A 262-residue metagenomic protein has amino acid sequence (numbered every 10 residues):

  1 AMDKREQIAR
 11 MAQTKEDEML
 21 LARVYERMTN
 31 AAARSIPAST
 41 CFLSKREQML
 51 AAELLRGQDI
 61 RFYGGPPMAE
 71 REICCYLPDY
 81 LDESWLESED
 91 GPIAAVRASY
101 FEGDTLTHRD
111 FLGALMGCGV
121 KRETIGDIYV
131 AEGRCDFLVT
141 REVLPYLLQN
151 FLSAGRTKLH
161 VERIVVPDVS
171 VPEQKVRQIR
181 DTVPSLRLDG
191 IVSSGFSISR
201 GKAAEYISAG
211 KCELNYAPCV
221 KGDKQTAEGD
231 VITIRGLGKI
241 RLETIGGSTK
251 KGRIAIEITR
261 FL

Functional and structural regions predicted by a protein language model:
M2-D189, G195, P218, G238-L262: Ferredoxin-like alpha/beta domains used as RNA- or RNAP-binding modules
S185-G236: Basic (Lys/Arg-enriched) interaction patch that binds polyanionic ligands
